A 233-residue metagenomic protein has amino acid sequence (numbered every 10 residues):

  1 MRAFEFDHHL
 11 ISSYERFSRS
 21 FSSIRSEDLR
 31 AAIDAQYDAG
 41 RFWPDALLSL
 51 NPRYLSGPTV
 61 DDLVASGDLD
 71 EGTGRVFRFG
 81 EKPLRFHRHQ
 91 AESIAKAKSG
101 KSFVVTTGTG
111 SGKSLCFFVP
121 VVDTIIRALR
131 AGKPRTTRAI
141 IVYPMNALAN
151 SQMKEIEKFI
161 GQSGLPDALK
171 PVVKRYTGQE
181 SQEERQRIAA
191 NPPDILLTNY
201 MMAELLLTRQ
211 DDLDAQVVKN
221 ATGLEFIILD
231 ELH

Functional and structural regions predicted by a protein language model:
M1-E92, P171: Helicase-associated low-complexity/disordered flanking segments
A95-F103, L115-P134: Walker A/P-loop NTP-binding motif
F103-T106, I140-I141: Short hydrophobic/aromatic beta-strand immediately N-terminal to the Walker A/P-loop
L115, T136-F159, E180, M201-L205: Conserved Walker A/P-loop ATP-binding site and its immediately adjacent core in helicase/helicase-like ATPase domains
D123-Q152, L165-L169, T222: Conserved SF1/SF2 helicase motif Ia
S163-Q179: Conserved RecA-like helicase motor-core motifs
Q179-L196: Conserved motor-coupling elements within RecA-like helicase/translocase cores
M201-L205, Q210-H233: SF2 helicase catalytic motif II
